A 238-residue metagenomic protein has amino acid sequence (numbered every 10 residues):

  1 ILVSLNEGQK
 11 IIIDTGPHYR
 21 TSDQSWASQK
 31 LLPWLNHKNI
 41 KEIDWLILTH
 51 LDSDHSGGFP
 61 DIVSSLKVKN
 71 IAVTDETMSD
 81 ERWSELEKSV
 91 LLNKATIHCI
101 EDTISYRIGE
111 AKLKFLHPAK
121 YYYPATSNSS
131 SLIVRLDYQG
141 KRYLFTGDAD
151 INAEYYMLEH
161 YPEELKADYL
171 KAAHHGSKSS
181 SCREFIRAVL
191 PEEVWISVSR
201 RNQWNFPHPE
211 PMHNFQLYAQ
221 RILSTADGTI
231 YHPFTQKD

Functional and structural regions predicted by a protein language model:
I1-D238: Non-globular, low-confidence helical/coil segments that flank catalytic cores
